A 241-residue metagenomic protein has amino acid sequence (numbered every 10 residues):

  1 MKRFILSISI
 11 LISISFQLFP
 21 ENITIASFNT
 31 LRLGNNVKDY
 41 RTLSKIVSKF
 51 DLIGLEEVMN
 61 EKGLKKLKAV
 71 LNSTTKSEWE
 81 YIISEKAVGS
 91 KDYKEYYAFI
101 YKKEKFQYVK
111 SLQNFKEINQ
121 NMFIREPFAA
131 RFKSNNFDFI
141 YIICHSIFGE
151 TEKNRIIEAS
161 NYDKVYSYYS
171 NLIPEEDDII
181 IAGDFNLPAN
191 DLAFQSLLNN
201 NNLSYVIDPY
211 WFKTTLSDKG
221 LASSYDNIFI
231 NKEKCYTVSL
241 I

Functional and structural regions predicted by a protein language model:
F4-F16: Sec-dependent N-terminal signal peptides
E21-T24, S48-L52, K76-E80, K105-Q107 (+3 more regions): Loop/turn elements at helix/coil->beta-strand transitions in domains of secreted/extracellular proteins
N22-R32, K110-L112, D138-F148: Active-site-proximal beta-strand elements of phosphoester/diester hydrolases
I23-T30, I46-L67, I100, Y141 (+3 more regions): Active-site beta-strand/loop signature of hydrolases that rely on acidic residues for catalysis
S27-K38, E117-Q120, G149-N154: Acidic/histidine-rich helix-loop elements that form or flank divalent-metal/phosphate-binding sites at the catalytic
G54-L55, I82-E85, I179-D184, Y205-Y210: Active-site neighborhood of phospho(di)ester-bond hydrolases with catalytic His/Asp-centered motifs
M59-F137: Structured beta-strand-rich core segments of catalytic domains in phosphoester-bond hydrolases
E61, S167-D177, L187-I241: Metal-dependent phosphoester-hydrolase catalytic domains
